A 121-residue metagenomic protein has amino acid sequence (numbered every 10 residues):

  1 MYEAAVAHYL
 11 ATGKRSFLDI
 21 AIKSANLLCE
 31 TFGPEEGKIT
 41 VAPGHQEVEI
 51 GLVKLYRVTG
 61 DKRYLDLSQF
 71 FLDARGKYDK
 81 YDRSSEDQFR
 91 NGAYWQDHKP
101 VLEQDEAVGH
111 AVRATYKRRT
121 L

Functional and structural regions predicted by a protein language model:
Y2-L121: Glycan-recognition and catalytic cores of secretory/periplasmic carbohydrate-active enzymes
